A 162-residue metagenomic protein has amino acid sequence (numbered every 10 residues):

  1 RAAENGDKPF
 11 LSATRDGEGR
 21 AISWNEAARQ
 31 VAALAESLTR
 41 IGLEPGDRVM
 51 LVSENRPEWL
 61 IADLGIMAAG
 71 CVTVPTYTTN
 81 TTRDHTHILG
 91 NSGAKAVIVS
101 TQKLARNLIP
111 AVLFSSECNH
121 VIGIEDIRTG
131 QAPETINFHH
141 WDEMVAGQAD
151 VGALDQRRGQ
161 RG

Functional and structural regions predicted by a protein language model:
R1-S23, D126-P133: AMP-dependent adenylate-forming
F10-L64, T81-T86, N137-E143: Conserved AMP-binding/adenylate-forming core of the ANL superfamily
S12-T14, K95, S100, I124-E125: Conserved residues at the C-terminal ends of beta-strands
D16, A105-G162: ANL superfamily adenylate-forming
E44, K95, N119: Short acidic/polar active-site loop segments enriched in Thr and Asp
G70: Structured binding elements
T78-L113, D142-E143, G147-Q148: Conserved ATP-dependent adenylate/AMP-binding module captured primarily in the ANL superfamily
